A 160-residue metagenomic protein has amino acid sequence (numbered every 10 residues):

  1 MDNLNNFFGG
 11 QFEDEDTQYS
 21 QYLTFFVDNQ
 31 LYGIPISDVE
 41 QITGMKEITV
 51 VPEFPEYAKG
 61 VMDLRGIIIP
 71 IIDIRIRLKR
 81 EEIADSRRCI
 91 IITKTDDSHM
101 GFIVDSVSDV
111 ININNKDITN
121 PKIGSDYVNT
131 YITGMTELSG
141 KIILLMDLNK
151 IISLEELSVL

Functional and structural regions predicted by a protein language model:
M1-L160: An acidic, low-aromatic, low-complexity terminal/linker signal
